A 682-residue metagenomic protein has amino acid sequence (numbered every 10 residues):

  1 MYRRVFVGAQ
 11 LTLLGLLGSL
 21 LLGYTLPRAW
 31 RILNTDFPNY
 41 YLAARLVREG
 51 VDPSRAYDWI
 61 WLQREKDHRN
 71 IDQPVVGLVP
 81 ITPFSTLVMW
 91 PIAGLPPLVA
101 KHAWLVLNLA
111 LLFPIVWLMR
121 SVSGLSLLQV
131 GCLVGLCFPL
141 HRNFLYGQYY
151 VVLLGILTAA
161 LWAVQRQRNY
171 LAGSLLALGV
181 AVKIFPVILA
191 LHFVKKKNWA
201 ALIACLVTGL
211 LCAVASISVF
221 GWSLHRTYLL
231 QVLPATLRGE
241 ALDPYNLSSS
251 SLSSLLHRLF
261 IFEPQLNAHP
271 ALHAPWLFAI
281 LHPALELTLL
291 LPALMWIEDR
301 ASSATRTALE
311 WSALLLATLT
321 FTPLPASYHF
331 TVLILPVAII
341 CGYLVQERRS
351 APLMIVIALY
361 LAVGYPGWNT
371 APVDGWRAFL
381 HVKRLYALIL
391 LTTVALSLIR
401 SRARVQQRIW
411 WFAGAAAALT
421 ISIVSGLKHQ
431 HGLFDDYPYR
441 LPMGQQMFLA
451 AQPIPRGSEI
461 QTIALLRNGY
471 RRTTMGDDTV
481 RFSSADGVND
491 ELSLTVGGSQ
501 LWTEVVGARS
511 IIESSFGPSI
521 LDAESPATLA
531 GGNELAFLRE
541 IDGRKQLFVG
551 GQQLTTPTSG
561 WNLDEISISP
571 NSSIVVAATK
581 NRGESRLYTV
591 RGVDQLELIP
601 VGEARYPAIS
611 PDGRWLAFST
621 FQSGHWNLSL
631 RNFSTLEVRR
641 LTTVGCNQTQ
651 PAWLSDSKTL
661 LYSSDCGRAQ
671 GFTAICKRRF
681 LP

Functional and structural regions predicted by a protein language model:
M1-L171, K196-S327: Primarily membrane-embedded glycan-assembly and transfer machineries that use lipid-linked glycans
V106-L111, V151-I156, G179-F185, L206 (+3 more regions): Membrane-embedded alpha-helical segments of multi-pass membrane proteins, especially the transmembrane helices
P114-L118, G155-R166, H192-K197, A201 (+2 more regions): Transmembrane alpha-helices and membrane-interface helical segments of multi-pass integral membrane enzymes
Y150-L153, G173-L176, S223-L230, L333 (+2 more regions): A cytosolic-side transmembrane-helix exit/cap motif
S174-F193, F321-V332: Transmembrane helices and adjacent periplasmic/lumenal helix-loop junctions of polyprenol-phosphate-dependent
I339-Q430: Aromatic-enriched
R408-P682: Sequence signature of WD/YWTD-type beta-propeller architectures
